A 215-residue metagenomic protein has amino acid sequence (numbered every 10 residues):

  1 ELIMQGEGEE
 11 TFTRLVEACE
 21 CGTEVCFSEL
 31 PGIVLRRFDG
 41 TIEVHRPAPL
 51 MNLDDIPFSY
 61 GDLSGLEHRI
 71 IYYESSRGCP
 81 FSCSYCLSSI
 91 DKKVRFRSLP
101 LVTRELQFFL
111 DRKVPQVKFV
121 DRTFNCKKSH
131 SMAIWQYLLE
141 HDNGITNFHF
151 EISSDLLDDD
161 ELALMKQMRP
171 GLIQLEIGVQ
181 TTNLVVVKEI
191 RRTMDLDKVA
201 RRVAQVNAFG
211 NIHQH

Functional and structural regions predicted by a protein language model:
E1-P47: Glycine-rich beta-alpha loop elements in corrinoid/cobalamin-binding modules across cobalamin-dependent enzymes
P47-L53: A short, sequence-level motif marking secondary-structure junctions
D54-A208: Radical SAM [4Fe-4S] cluster-binding motif and immediate context
Q214-H215: Conserved beta-strand->loop/alpha-helix structural units within folded catalytic cores of enzymes with alpha/beta
